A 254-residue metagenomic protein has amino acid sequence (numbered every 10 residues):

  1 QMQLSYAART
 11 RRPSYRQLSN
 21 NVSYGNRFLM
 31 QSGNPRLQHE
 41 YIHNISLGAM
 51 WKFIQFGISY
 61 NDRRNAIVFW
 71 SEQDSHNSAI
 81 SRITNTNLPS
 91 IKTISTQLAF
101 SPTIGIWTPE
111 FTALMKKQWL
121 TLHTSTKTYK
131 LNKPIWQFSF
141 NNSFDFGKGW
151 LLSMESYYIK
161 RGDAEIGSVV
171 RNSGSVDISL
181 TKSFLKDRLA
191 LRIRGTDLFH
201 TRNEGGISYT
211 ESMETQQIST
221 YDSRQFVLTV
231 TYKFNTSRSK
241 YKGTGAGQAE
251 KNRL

Functional and structural regions predicted by a protein language model:
Q1, Y41, M50-Q55, D62 (+5 more regions): Outer-membrane beta-barrel strand-turn architecture
Q3, L29-P35, T210-Q216: Short beta-alpha connecting loops at secondary-structure transitions that line or flank enzyme active sites
Y6-R12, V22, W51-F53, Y60-R64 (+6 more regions): Transmembrane beta-strands of outer-membrane beta-barrel pores
T10-R64, S81-L98, S219-R224: Outer-membrane beta-barrel signature, preferentially recognizing the C-terminal barrel domain of Gram-negative
S14-S23, F28-Q31, D62, A66-S75 (+5 more regions): Outer-membrane beta-barrel translocator domains and adjoining extracellular loop/strand segments of Gram-negative
R64-S71, R82-T84, E110-L114, W119-T121 (+1 more regions): Outer-membrane beta-barrel transmembrane strand signature
N87-I159: Gram-negative outer-membrane beta-barrel transporters
K133-L254: Conserved C-terminal beta-signal and adjacent last beta-strands/turns of outer-membrane beta-barrel proteins
